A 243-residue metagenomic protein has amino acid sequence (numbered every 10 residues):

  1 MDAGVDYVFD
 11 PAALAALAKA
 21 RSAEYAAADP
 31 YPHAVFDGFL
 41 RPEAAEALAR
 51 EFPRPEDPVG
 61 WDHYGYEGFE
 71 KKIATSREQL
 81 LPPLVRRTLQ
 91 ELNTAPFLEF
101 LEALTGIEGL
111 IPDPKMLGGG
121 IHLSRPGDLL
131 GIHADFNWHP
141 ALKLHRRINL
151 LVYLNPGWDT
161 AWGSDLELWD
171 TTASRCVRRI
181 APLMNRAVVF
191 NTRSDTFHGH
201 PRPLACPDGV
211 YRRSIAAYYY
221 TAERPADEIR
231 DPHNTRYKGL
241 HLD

Functional and structural regions predicted by a protein language model:
M1-D29, N234-D243: Fe(II)/2-oxoglutarate
S22-L104: Non-heme Fe(II)/2-oxoglutarate
V35, I111-P114, G120, V189-F190 (+1 more regions): A structural signal for short, well-ordered beta-strand segments and their strand-loop junctions that often border
L40, A44, P53-E56, N93 (+6 more regions): Hydrophobic/aromatic-lined pockets within catalytic cores
R50-P53, R77-L84, L89-R146, G157: Non-heme Fe(II) oxygenase catalytic core, chiefly the N-lobe of the double-stranded beta-helix
W138-R146, P156-D243: Catalytic core of Fe(II)/2-oxoglutarate
N149-L151: Eukaryotic charged/polar low-complexity linker/IDR segments
